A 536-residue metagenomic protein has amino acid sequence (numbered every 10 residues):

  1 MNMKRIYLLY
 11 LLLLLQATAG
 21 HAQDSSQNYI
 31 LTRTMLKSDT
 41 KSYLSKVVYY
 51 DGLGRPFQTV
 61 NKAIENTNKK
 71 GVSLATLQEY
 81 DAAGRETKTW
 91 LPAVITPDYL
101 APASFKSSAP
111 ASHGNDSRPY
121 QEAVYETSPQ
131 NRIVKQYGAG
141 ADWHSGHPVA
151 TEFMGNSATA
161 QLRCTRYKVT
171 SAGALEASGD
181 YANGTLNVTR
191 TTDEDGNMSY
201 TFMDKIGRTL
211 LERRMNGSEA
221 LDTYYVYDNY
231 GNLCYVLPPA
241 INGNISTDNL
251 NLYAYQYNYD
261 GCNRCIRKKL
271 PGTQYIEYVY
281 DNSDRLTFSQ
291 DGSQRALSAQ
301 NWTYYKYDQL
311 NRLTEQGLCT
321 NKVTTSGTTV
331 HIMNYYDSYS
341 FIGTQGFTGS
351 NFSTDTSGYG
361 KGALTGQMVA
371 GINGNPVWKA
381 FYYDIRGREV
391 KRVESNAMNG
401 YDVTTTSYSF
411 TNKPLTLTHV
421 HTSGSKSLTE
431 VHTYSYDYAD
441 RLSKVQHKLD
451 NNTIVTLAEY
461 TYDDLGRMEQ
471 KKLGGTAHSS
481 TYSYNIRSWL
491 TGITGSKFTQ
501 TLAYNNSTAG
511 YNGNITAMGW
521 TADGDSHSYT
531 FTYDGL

Functional and structural regions predicted by a protein language model:
M1-S25: Bacterial Sec-dependent N-terminal signal peptides
A22-T532: Beta-strand elements of repeat-based all-beta scaffolds
L536: Catalytic-core region of carbohydrate-active enzymes that cleave or remodel glycosidic bonds
